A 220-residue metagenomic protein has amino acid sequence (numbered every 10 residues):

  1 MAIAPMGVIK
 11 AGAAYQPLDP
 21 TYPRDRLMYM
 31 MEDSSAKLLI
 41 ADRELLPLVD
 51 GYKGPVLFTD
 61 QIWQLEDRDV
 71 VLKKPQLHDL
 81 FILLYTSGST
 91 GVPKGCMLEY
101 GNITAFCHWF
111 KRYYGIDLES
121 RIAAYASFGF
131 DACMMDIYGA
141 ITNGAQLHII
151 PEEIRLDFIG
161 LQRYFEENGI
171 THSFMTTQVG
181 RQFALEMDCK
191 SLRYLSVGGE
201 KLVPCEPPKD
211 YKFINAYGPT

Functional and structural regions predicted by a protein language model:
M1-G101, Y114-G115, G144: Carrier-protein-dependent adenylate-forming modules in NRPS/ANL systems
V8, L39, L80, T86-S89 (+5 more regions): Conserved S/T- and glycine-rich ATP-binding loop of Class I adenylate-forming
A13-Y29, R43-L45, A145-N168, F174-Q182: ATP-dependent adenylate-forming carboxylate-activation enzymes
D19, A126-F130, E153, T220: Conserved AMP-binding
A41-D42, F106, M175-T176, G198: Replace "coordinates the UDP/GDP/TDP-sugar" with "coordinates nucleotide-activated sugar donors
E44, G101, Q178, E200-K201: Alpha-helix/helix-capping structural signal
K94-A123, D131-T171: Conserved AMP-binding/adenylation subdomain of ANL enzymes
T142-A145, I170-F174, G180-T220: Gly/Ser/Thr-rich phosphate-binding loop
